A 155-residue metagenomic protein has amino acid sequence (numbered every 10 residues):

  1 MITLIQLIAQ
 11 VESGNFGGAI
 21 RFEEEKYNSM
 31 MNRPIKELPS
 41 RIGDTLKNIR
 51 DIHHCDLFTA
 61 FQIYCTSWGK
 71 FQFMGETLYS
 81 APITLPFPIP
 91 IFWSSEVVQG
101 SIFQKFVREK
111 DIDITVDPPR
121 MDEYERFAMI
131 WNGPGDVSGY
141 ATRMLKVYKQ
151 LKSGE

Functional and structural regions predicted by a protein language model:
M1-E155: Catalytic glycan-binding domains that act on GlcNAc-containing polysaccharides
